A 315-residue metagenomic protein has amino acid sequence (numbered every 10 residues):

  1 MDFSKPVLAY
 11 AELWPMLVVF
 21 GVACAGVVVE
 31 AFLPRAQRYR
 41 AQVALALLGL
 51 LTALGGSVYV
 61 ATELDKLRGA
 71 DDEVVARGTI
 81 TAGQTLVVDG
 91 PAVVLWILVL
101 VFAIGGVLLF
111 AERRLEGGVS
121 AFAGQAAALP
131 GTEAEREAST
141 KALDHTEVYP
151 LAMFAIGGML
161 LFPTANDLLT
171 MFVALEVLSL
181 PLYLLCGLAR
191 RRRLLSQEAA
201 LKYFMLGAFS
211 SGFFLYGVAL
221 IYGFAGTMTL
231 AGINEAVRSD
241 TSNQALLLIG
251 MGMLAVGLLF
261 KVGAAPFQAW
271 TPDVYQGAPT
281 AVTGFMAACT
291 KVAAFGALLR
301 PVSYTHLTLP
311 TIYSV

Functional and structural regions predicted by a protein language model:
M1-L307, S314: Alpha-helical transmembrane segments of multi-pass membrane proteins predominantly involved in bioenergetics
